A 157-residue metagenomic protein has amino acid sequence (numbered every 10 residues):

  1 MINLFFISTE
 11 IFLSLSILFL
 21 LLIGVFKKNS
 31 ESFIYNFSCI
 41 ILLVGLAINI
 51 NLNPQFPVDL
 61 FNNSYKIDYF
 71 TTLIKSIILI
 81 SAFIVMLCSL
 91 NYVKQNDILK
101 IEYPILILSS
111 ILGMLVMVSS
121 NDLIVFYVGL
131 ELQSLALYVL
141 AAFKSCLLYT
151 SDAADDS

Functional and structural regions predicted by a protein language model:
M1-S151, S157: Alpha-helical transmembrane segments of multi-pass membrane proteins predominantly involved in bioenergetics
